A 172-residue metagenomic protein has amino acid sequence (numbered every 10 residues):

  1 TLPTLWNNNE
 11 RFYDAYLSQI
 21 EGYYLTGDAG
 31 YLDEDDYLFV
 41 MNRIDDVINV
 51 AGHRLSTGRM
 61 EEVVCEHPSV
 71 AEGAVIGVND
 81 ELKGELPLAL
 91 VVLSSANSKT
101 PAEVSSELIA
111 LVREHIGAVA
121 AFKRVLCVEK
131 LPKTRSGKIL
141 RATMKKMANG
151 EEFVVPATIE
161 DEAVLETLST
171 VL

Functional and structural regions predicted by a protein language model:
P3-N7, D14, G22, G27-A120 (+4 more regions): AMP-binding/adenylate-forming catalytic core of the ANL superfamily
V125-V128: General small-molecule cofactor/ligand-binding pocket signal
K146-E152: Short arginine-rich
E152, T170-L172: Generic C-terminal helix-cap and adjacent flexible tail
